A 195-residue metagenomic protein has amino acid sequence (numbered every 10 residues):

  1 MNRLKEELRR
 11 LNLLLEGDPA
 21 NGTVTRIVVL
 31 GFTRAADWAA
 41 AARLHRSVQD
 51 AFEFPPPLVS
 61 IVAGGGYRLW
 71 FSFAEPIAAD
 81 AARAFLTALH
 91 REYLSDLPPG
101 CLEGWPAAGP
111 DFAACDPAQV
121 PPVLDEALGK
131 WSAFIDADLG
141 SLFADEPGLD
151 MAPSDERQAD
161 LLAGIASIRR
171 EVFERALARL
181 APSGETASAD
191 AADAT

Functional and structural regions predicted by a protein language model:
M1-A39, E103-G109, A114-P117, P122-K130 (+6 more regions): DNA replication initiation on ssDNA origins
M1-G65, S72-A88: Signature for HUH/AEP ssDNA processing cores
F54, S95-P99, T186: Intrinsically disordered or highly flexible coil/loop and linker segments, enriched in small and charged/polar residues
R91-W105: Conserved short beta-strand edge segments in small beta-sheet-based binding/regulatory domains
G129-S132, D136-A137: Intrinsically disordered, low-complexity regulatory tails
A137, S141-D145: A membrane-cytosol interface segment of integral membrane proteins
A191-T195: C-terminal accessory/binding modules appended to enzymatic or scaffolding proteins
